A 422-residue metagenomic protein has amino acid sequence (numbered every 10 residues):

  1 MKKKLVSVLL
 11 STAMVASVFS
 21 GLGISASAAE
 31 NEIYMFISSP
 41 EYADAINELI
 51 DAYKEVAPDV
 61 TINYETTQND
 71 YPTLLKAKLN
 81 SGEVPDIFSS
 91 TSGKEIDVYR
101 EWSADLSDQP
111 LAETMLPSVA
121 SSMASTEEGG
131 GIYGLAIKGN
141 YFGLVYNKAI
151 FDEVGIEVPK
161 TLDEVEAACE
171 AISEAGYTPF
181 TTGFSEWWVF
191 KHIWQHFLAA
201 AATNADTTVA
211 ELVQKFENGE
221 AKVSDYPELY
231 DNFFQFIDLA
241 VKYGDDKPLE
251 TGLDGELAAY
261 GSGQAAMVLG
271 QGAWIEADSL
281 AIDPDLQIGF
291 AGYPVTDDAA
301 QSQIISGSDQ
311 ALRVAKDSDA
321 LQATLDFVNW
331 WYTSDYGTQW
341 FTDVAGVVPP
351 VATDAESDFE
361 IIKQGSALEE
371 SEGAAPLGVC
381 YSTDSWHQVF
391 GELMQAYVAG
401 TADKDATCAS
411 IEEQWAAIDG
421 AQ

Functional and structural regions predicted by a protein language model:
A29-P40, V60-E65, I87, Y133 (+1 more regions): Short, well-ordered beta-strand elements
A52-S118, A149-K160, A259, A266-M267 (+2 more regions): Extracytoplasmic "Venus flytrap"/periplasmic binding protein-like
E55-V56, T61, S81, G130 (+3 more regions): Extracytoplasmic/periplasmic substrate-recognition and gating elements
D86, E113-A149, T178-T181, A300-I304 (+1 more regions): A structural signal for short loop-to-beta-strand junctions that line the ligand-binding cleft of periplasmic/secreted
T91-G143, E157, E166, I193 (+2 more regions): Hinge/lid segment of periplasmic solute-binding proteins
G129, Y133-L135, E166-G219: Extracytoplasmic/periplasmic solute-binding protein
D152, T338, E370-Q422: Conserved C-terminal helix/tail region of periplasmic/extracytoplasmic solute-binding proteins
V213-L249: Glycine-centered hinge/linker elements that transmit conformational signals in sensory and ligand-binding systems
